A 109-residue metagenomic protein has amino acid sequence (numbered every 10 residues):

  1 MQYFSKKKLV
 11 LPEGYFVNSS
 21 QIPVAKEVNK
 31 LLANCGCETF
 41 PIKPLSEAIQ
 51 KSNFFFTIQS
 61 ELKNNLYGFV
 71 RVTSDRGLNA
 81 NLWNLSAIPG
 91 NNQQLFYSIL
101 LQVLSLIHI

Functional and structural regions predicted by a protein language model:
M1-K43: Short amphipathic alpha-helix that is part of the acyltransferase structural core
F40, P44-L62, Y67-S86: A conserved beta-strand-loop-helix scaffold within acyl/acetyltransferase catalytic domains
L85-Q93: A short, internal acetyl-CoA/4′-phosphopantetheine-binding micro-motif in the GNAT/acyltransferase core
G90-N91, S98, L104-S105: Acidic, proline/serine/threonine- and glycine-rich low-complexity intrinsically disordered segments
I107-I109: Conserved small/polar residues in nucleotide/adenosyl-binding loops
